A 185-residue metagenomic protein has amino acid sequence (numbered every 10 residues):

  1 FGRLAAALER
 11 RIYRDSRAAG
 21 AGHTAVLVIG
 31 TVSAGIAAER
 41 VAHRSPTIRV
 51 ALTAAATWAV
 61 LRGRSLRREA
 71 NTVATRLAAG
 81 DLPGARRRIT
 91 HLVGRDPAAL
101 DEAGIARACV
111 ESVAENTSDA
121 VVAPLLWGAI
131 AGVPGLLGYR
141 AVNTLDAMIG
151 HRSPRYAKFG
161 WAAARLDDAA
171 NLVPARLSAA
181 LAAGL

Functional and structural regions predicted by a protein language model:
F1-L185: Short amphipathic, positively biased membrane-proximal segments that drive organelle/inner-membrane targeting
